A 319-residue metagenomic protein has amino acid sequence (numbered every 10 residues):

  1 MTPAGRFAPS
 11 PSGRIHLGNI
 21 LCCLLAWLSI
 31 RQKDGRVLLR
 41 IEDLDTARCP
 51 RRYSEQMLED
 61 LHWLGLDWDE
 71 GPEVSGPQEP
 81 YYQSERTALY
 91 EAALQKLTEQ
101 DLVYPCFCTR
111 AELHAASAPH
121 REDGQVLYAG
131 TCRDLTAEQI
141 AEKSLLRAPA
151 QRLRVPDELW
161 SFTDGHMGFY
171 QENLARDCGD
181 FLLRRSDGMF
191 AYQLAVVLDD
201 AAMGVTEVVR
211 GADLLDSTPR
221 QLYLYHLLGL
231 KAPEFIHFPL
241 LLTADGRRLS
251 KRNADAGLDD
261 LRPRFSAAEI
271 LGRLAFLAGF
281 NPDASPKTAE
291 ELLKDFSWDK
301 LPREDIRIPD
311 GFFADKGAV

Functional and structural regions predicted by a protein language model:
M1-R14, Q32, V37, L64 (+3 more regions): Non-catalytic terminal extensions that flank enzyme cores
M1-S117, R121, A212-D213, S217-L230 (+1 more regions): N-terminal Rossmann-like or analogous alpha/beta NTP/dinucleotide-binding catalytic cores that position adenine
E42, E73, H237, L261-R262: Sparse recognition of residues in long alpha-helices and their boundaries
E59, A92, A115, D134 (+4 more regions): Charged/polar, solvent-exposed surface patches and flexible loops
D69-E73, L183-D187, Y225-L228, P239-L240 (+2 more regions): Short C-terminal domain-edge/linker segments immediately following a structured domain
P80-K96, H120-V126, P149-D157, L277-L293: Short secondary-structure transition/capping segments
A111-S250, G257-L261, F313-A314, V319: Active-site cores that bind ATP or allylic diphosphates and position pyrophosphate for catalysis
